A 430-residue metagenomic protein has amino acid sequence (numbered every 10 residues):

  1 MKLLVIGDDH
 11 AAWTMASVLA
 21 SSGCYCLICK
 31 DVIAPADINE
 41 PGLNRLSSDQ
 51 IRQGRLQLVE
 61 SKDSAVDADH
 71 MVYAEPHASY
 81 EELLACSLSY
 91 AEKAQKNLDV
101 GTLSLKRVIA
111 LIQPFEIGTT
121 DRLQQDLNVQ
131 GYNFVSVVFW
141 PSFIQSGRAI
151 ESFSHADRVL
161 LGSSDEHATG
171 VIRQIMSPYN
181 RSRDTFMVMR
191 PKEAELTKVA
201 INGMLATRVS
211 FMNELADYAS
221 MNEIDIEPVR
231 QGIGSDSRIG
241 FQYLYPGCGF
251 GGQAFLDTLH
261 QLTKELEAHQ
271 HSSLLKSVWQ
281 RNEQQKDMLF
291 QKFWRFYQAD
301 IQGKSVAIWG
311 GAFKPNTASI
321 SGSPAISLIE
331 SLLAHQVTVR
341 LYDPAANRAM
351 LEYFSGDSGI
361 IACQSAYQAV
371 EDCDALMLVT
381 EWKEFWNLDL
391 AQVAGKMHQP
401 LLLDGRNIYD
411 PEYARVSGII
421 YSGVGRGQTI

Functional and structural regions predicted by a protein language model:
M1-I430: Structural/interface elements that position substrates and couple domains in central-metabolism enzymes
